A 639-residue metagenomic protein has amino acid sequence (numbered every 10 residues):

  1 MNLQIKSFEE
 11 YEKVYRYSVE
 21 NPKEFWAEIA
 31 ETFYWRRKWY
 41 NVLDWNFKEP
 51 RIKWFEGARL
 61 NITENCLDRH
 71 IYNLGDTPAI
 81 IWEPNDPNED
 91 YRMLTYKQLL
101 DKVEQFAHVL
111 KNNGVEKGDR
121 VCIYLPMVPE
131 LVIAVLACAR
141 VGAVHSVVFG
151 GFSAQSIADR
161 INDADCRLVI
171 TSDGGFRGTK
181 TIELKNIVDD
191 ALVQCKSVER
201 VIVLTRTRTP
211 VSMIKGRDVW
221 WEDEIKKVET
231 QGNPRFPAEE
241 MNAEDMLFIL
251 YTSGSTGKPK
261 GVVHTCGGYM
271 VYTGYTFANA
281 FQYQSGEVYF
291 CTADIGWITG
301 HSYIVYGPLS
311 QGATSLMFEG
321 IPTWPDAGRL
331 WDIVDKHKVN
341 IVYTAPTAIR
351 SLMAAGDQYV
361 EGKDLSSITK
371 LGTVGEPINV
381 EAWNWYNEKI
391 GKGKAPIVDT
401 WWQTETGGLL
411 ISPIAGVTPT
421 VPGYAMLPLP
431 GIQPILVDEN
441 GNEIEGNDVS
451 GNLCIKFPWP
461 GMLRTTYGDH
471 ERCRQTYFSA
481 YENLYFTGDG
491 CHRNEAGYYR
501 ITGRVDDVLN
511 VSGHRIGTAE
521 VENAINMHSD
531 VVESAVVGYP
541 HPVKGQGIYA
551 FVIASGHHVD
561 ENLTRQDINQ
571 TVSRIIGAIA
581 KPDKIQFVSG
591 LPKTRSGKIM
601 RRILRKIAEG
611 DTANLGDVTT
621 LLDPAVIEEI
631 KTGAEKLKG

Functional and structural regions predicted by a protein language model:
T63, I80-L136, S153-A158, M213 (+2 more regions): Conserved AMP-binding/adenylate-forming core of the ANL superfamily
D76-P78, I202-V203, T209, I214-Y251 (+3 more regions): Conserved pre-ATP/AMP-binding loop-to-beta segment of ANL
Y91-K97, E239-E240, L247-V271: Conserved AMP-binding A3 loop
V148-G174, V188, D335, V342 (+9 more regions): AMP-binding/adenylate-forming catalytic core of the ANL superfamily
R200-T205, V543, R574-I599, D611-L637: AMP-binding/adenylate-forming catalytic domain of the ANL superfamily
E222-I225, A313, N340-T344, M353-P422 (+1 more regions): Gly/Ser/Thr-rich phosphate-binding loop
G268-V288, I298-N340, A355: Conserved AMP-binding/adenylation subdomain of ANL enzymes
L427-G431, N442-Y477, I516, T612: Conserved ATP/PPi-binding loop(s) of AMP-dependent carboxylate-activating enzymes
